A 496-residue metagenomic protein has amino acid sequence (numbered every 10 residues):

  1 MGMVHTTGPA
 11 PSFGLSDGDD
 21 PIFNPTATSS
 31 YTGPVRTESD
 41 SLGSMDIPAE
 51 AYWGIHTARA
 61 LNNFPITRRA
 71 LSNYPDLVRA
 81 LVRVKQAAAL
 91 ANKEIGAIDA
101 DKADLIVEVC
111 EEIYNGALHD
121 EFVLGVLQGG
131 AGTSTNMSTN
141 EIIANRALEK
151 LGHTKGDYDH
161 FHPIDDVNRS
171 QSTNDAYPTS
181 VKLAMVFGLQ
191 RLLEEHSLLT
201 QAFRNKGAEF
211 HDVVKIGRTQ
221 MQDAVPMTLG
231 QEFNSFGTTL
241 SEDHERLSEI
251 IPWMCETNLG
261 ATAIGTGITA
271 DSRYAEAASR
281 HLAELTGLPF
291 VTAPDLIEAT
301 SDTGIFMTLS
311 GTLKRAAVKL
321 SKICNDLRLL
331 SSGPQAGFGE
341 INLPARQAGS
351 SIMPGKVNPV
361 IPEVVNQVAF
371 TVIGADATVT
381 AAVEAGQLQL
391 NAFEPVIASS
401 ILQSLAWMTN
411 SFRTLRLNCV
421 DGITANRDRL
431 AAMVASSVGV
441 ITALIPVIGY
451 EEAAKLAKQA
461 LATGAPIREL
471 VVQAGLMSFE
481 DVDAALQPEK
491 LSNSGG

Functional and structural regions predicted by a protein language model:
G2-G496: Conserved, well-structured ligand/cofactor-binding cores
